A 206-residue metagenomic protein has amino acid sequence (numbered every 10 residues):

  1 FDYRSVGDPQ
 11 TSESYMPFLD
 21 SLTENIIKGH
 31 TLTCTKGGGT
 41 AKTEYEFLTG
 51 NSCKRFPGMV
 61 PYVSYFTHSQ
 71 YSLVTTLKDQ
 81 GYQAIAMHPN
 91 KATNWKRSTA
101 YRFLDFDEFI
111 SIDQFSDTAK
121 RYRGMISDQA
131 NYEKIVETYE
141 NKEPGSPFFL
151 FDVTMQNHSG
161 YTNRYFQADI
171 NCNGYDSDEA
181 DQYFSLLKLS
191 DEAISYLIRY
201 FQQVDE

Functional and structural regions predicted by a protein language model:
F1-E206: Solvent-exposed soluble domains appended to multi-pass membrane proteins
